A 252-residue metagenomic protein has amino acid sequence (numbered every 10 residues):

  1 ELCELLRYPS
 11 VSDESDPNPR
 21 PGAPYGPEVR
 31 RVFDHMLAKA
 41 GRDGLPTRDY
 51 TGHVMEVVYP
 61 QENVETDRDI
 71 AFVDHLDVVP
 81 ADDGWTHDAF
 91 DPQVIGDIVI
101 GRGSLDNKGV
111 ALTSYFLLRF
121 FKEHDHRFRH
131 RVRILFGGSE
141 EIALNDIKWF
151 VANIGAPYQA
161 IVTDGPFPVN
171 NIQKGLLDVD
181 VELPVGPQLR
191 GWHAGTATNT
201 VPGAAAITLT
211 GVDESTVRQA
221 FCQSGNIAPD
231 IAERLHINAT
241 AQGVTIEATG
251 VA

Functional and structural regions predicted by a protein language model:
E1-A81: N-terminal helical capping/dimerization or prosegment-like subdomains of hydrolases acting on amide or phosphate bonds
P24, L105-K108, G138, V169 (+1 more regions): Alpha-helix capping and helix-loop boundary segments enriched in small/acidic/polar residues
R42, T66-F136, I142, I154: Active-site metal-coordination/substrate-binding segment of hydrolases, especially metallo-dependent peptidases
R48-T51, G101, I134, I161-T163: General beta-strand structural signal in soluble alpha/beta enzymes
M55, I98-V99, Q242-V244: Hydrophobic residues embedded in beta-strands of well-ordered beta-sheets
E56-Y59, V94, L183: Conserved hydrophobic "DFG−1" position in protein kinase catalytic cores
E141, K148-W149, N153-A252: Midchain, well-structured core segments that form catalytic/ion-binding scaffolds
